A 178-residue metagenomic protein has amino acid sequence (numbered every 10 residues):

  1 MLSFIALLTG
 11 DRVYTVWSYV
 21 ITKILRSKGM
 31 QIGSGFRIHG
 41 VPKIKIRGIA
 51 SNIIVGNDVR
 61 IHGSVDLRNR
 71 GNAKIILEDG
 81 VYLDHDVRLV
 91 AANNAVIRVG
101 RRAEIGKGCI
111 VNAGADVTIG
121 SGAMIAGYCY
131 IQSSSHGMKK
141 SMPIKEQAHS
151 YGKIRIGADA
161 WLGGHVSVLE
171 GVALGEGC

Functional and structural regions predicted by a protein language model:
M1-Q132, K153-D159, H165-V168, E176: Domain-scale signature associated with acetyltransferase and cell-envelope carbohydrate enzymes
H136: Basic, alpha-helical interaction scaffolds
K139-P143: Conserved loop-to-helix junction within protein kinase catalytic domains, corresponding to the end of the activation
I144-I154: A short acidic, glycine-rich active-site loop that binds or catalyzes chemistry on phosphate/adenosine moieties
V172: Short beta-to-alpha loop/turn elements within the nucleotide-binding domains of ABC transporters
